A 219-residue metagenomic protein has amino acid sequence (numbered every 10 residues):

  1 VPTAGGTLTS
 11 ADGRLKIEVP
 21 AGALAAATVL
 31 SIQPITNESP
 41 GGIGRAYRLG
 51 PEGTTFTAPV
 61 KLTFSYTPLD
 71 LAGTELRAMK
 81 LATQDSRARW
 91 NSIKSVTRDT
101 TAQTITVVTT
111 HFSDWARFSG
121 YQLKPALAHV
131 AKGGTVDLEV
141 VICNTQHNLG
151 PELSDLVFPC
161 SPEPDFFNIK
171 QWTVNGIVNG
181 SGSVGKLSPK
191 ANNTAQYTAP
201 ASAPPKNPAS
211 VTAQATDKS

Functional and structural regions predicted by a protein language model:
V1-K16, G22-A27, E38-G41, G53-T57 (+4 more regions): Proteolytic cleavage junctions
L30-I32: Acidic (E/D-rich), amphipathic helical modules within compact regulatory domains
R45-G50: Short structured motifs
L62-P68: Catalytic cores of nucleotide-enabled group-transfer and carboxylate-activating enzymes in metabolic and assembly-line
C160-P204: Low-complexity "stalk/linker" and mucin-like segments enriched in Ser/Thr/Pro/Ala/Gly
T216-S219: Short, solvent-exposed loop/turn segments at the edges of extracellular beta-sandwich modules
